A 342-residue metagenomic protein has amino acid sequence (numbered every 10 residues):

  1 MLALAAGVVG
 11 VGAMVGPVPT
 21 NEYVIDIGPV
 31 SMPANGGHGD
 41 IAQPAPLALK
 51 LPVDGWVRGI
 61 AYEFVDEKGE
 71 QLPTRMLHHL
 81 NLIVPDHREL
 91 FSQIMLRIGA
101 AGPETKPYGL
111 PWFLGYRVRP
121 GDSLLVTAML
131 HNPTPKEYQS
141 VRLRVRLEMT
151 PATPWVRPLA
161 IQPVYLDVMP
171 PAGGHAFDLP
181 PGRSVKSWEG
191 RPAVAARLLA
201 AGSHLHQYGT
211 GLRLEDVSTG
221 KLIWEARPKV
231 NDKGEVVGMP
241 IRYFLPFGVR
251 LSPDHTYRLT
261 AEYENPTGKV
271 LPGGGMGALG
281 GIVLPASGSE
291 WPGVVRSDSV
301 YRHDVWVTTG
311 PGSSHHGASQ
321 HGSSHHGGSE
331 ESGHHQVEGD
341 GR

Functional and structural regions predicted by a protein language model:
L2-T20: Bacterial Sec-dependent signal peptides at the C-terminal "C-region" and cleavage site
M14-R197, G202-H316, H321, H326 (+1 more regions): Beta-strand-centric surfaces of beta-sandwich/beta-rich domains
R342: Disulfide-stabilized, aromatic/cysteine-rich ligand-recognition loop
